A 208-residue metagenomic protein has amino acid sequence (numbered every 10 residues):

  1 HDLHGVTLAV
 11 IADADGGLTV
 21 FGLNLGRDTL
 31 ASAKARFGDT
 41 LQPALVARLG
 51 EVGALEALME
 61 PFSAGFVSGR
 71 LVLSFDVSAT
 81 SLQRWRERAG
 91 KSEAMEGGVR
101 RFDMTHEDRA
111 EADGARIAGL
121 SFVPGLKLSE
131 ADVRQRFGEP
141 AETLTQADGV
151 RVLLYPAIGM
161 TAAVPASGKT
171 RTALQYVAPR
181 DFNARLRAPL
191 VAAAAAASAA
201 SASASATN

Functional and structural regions predicted by a protein language model:
H1-L3: Membrane-interface motif at the C-terminal end of an N-terminal transmembrane signal
L8-F21, D108-A118: Acidic/histidine-rich, surface-exposed loop or edge segments in extracytoplasmic proteins
V20-L23, V123: Short, flexible active-site loop motifs that bind/organize anionic cofactors or intermediates
G26-R27: Glycine-centered tight-turn and secondary-structure capping sites
L30-N208: A cross-family detector of function-defining hotspots
